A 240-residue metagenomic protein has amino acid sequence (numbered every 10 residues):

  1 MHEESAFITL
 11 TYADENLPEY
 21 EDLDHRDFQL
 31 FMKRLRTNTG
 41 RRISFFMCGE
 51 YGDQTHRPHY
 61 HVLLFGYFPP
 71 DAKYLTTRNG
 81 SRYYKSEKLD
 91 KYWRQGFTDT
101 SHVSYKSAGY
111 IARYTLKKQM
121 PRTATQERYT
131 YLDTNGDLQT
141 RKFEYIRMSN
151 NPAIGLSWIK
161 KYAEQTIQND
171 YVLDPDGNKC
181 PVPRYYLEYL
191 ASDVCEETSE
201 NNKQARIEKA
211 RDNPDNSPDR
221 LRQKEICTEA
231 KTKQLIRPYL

Functional and structural regions predicted by a protein language model:
M1, W93, C227-K231: Generic hydrophobic, helix-prone segments enriched in Leu/Val/Ile
M1-Q54: Signature for HUH/AEP ssDNA processing cores
A13, R36, M47-H61, R113-K117 (+1 more regions): Residue-level signal for functionally critical sites in structured catalytic/ligand-binding pockets
G52-P58, L64-E200: Conserved His + Asp/Glu catalytic blocks
G177, P181-L240: Long non-globular sequence segments
